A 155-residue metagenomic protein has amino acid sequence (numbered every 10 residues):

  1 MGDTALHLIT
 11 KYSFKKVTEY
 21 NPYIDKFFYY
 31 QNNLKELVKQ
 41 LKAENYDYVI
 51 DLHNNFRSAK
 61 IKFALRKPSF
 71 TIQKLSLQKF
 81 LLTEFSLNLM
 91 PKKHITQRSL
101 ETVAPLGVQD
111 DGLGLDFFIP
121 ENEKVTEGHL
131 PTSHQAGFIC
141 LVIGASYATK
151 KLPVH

Functional and structural regions predicted by a protein language model:
M1-H155: Catalytic machinery of carbohydrate-active enzymes, primarily nucleotide-sugar-dependent glycosyltransferases
